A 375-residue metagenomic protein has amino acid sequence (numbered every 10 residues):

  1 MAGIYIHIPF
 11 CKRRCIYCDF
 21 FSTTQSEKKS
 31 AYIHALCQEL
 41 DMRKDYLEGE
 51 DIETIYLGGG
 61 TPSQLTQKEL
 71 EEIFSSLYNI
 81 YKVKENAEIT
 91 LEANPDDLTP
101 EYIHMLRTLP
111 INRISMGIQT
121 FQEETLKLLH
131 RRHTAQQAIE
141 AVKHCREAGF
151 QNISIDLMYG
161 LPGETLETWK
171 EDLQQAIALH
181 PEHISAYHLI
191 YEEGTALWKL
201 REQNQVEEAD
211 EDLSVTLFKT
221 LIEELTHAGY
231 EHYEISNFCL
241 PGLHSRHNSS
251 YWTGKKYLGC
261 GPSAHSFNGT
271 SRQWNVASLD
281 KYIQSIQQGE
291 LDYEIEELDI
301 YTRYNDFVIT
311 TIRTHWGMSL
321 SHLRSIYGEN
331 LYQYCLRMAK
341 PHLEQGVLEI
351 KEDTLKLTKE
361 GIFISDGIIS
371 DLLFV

Functional and structural regions predicted by a protein language model:
M1, S22-D45, E50-E329: C-terminal scaffold of the Radical SAM
M1-I8: Immediate flanking context of iron-sulfur cluster ligation sites
P9-F20: Local cysteine-cluster metal-coordination motifs and their immediate loop/turn environment, predominantly Fe-S cluster
E329-L343: Short amphipathic alpha-helical interaction segments
L343-D353: A short, conserved structural fragment
T354-T358: Minor-groove-contacting beta-hairpin "wing" of winged helix-turn-helix DNA-binding domains
I362-V375: Short, amphipathic alpha-helical interaction segments positioned at domain boundaries
